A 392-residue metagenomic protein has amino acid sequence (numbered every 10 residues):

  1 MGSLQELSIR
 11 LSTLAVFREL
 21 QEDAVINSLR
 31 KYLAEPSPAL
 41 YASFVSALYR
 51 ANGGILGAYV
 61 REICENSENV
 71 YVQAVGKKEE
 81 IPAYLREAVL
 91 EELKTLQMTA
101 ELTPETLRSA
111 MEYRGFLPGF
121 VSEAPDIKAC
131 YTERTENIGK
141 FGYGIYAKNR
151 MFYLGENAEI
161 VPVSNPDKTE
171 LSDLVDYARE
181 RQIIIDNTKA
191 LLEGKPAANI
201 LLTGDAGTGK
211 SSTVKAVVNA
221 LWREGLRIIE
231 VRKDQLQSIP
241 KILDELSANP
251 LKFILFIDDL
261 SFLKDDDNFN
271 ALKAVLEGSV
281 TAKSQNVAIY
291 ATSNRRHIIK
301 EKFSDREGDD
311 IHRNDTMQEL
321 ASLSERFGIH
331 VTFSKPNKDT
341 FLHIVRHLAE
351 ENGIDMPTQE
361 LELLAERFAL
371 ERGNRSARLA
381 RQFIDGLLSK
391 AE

Functional and structural regions predicted by a protein language model:
M1-V175: AAA+ P-loop ATPase mechanoenzymes
P166-I200: Pre-Walker A (pre-P-loop) alpha-helix and adjacent loop at the N terminus of AAA/AAA+ ATPase modules, a conserved
G194-V214: Walker A/P-loop nucleotide-binding motif
A220-F253, S261-D265: AAA+/P-loop NTPase substrate/partner-engagement loops
Q235-Q237, L260-L263, I289, S293-I299 (+1 more regions): Conserved nucleotide-binding/hydrolysis micro-motifs of P-loop NTPases
D244-A248, L263-D310, D315: Conserved catalytic/switch belt of AAA+ P-loop NTPases
D309-A321, G328-T340: Conserved AAA+ ATPase "SRH/arginine-finger" region at the nucleotide-binding site
S334-E392: C-terminal alpha-helical "lid" subdomain
